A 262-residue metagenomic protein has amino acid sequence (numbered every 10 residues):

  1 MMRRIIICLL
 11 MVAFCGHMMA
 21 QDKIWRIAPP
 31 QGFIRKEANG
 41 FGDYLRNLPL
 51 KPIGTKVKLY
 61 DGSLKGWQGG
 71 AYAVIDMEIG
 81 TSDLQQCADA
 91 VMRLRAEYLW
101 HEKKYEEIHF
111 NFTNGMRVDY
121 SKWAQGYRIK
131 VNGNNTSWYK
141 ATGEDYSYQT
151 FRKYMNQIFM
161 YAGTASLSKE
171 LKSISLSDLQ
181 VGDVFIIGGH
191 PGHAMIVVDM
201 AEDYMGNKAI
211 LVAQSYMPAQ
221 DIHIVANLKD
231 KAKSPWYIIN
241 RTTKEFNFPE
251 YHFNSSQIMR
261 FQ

Functional and structural regions predicted by a protein language model:
M1-Q21: Bacterial Sec-dependent N-terminal signal peptides
Q21-E78, Q85: Cationic-aromatic interfacial patches
G69-Y72, G80-Q180, I186-A194, V198-D199 (+1 more regions): Acidic/His-rich structured neighborhood in mature extracellular/periplasmic domains
M200-A201, I258: Short amphipathic beta-strand and strand-loop transition segments with alternating hydrophobic
K208-Q262: Low-complexity, Gly/Ser/Thr/Pro-rich intrinsically disordered linker/tail segments
